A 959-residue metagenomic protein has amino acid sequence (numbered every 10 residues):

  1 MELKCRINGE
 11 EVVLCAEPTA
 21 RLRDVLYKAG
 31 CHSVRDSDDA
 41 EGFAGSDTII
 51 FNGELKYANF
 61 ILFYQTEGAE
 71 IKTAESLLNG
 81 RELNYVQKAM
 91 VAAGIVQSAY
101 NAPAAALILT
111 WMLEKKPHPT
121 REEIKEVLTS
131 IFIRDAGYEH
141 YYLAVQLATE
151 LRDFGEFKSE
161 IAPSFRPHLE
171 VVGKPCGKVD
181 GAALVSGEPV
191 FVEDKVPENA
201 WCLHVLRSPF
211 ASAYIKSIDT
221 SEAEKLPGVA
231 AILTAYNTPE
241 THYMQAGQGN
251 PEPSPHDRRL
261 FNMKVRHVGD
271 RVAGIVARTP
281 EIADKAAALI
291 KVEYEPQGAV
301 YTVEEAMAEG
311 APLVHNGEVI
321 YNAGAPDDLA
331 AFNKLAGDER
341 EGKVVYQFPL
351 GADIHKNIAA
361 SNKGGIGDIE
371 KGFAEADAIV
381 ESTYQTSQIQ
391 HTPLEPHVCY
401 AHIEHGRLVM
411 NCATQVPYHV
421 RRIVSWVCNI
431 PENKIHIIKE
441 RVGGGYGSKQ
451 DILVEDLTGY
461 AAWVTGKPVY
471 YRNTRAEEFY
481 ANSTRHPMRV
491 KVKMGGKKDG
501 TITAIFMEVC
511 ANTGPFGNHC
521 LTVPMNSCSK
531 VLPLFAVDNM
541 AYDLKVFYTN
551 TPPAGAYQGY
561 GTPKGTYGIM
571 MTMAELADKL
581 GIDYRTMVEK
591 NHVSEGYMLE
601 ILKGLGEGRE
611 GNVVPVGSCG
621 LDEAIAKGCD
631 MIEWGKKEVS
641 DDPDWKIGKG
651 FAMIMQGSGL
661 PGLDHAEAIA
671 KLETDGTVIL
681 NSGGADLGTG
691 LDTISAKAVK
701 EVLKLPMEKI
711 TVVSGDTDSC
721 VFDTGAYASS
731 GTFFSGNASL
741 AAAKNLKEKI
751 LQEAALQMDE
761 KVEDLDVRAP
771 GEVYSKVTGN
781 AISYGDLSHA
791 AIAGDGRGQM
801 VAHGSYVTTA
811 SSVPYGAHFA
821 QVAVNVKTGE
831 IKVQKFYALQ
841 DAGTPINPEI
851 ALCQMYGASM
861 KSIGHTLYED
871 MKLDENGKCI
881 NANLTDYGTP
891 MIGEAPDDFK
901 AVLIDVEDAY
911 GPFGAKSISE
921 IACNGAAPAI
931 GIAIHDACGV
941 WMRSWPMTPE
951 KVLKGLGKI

Functional and structural regions predicted by a protein language model:
M1-I161: Signature of N-terminal electron-transfer/Fe-S-associated modules in redox systems
I49, K56, A183, P189 (+10 more regions): Short beta-strand elements
G94, K174, D180-S186, N250-P251 (+8 more regions): Glycine-rich loop/linker segments at domain edges
T149-R340: Flexible, low-hydrophobicity surface segments
A235-Y236, N429-K434, V464-V469, K498 (+2 more regions): C-terminal catalytic domains of large/alpha subunits in multi-subunit enzymes
R271, R278-T279, K467-T513, N737-D766: Phosphate/diphosphate-binding loops
N316-C428, S594-T677, K697, I880-E894 (+1 more regions): Helix-loop-helix junctions that connect adjacent transmembrane helices in secondary transporters/permeases, recognized
R422, R441-G466, Y470-R472, L691-A698: Thiamine diphosphate
